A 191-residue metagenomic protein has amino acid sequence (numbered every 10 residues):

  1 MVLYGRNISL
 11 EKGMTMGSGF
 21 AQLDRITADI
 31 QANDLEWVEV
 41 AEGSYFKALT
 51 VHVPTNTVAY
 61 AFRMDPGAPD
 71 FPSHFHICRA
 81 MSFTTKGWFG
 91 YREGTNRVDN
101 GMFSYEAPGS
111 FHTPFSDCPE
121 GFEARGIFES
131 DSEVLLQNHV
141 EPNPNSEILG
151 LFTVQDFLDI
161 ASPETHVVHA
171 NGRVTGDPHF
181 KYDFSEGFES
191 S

Functional and structural regions predicted by a protein language model:
M1-F83, W88-S191: Jelly-roll (double-stranded beta-helix
